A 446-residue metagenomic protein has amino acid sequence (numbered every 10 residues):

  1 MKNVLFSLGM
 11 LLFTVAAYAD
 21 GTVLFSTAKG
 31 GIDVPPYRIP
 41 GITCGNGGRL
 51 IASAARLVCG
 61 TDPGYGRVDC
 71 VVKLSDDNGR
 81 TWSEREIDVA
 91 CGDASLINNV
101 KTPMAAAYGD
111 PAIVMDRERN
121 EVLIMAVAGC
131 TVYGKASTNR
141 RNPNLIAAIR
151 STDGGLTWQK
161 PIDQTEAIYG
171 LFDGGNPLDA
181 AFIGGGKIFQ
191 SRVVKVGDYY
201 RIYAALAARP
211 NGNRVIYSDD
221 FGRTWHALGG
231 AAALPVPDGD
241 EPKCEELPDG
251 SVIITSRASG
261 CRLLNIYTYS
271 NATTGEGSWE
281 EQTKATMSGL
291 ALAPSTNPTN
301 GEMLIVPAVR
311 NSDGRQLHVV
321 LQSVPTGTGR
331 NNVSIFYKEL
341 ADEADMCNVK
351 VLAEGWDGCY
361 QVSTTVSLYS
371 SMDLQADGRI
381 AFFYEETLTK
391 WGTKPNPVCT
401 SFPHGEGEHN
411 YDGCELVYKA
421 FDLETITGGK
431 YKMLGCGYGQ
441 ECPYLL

Functional and structural regions predicted by a protein language model:
M1-V4: Positively charged n-region of N-terminal signal peptides that target proteins for export
F6-L8: Sec-dependent N-terminal signal peptides
M10-Y18: Hydrophobic h-region of N-terminal signal peptides that target proteins for export in Gram-negative bacteria
D20-L446: Asp-box/BNR beta-propeller blade signature and adjacent active/binding-site loops in extracellular glycan-interacting
